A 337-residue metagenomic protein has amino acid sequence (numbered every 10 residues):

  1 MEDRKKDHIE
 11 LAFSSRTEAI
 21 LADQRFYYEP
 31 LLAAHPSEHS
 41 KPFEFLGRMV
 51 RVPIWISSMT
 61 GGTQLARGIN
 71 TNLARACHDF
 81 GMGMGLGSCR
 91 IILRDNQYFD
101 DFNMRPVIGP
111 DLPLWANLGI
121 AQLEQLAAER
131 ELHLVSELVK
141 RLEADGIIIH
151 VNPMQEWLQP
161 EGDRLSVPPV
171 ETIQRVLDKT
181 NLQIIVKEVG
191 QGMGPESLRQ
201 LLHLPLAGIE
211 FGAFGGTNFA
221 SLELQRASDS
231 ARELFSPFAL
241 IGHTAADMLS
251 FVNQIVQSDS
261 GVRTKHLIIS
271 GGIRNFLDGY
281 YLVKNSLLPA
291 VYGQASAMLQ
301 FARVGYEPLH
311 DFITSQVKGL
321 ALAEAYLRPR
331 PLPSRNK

Functional and structural regions predicted by a protein language model:
M1-L46, V50: An N-cap/entry alpha-helix motif that binds or orients negatively charged groups
M1-T17, R232-K265, R274-K337: Alpha/beta catalytic cores of nucleotide-metabolism and tRNA/nucleoside-modifying enzymes
I54-S57, M82-S88, L112-L118, D145 (+5 more regions): Hydrophobic faces of well-ordered beta-strands that scaffold small-molecule active sites in alpha/beta enzyme cores
S58-T60, R67, M82-V167: Active-site beta->alpha loop and helix N-cap motifs at the rims of alpha/beta catalytic domains
F99-N117, L165-I185, S230-R263, Q316-G319: Alpha-helix-loop-beta-strand connector modules within alpha/beta enzyme cores
E129-E137, Q191-F211, F251-R263, I269 (+1 more regions): Catalytic cores of alpha/beta
A144-E171, S197-L198, H203-Q254, A297: Glycine/Thr-rich beta-alpha phosphate-binding loop at enzyme active sites
R175-L202, T217: Internal active-site segments that recognize and position negatively charged phosphoryl groups and nucleotide moieties
